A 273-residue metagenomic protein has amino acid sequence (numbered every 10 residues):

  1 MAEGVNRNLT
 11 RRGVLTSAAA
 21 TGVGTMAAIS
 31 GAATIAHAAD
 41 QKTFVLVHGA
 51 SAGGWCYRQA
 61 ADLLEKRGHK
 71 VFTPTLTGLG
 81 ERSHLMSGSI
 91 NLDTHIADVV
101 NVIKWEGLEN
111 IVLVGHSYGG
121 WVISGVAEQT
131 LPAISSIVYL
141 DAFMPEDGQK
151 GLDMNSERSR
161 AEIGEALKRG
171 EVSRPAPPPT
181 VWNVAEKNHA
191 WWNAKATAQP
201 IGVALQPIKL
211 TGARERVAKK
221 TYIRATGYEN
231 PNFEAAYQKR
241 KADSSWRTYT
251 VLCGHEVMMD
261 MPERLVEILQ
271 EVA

Functional and structural regions predicted by a protein language model:
M1-L9, A20-V23, A27: N-terminal secretory signal peptides
I29-V47, G54, D62, K66: C-terminal segment of N-terminal export signals and the immediately downstream linker at the start of the mature
G49-A52, S117: Active-site glycine-rich loops that stabilize anionic/oxyanionic intermediates across multiple enzyme folds
E65-S83: Conserved alpha/beta-hydrolase
G78-I111, E128-Q129, N155-S156: Active-site loop/oxyanion-hole signature of alpha/beta-hydrolase fold enzymes
V114-E146: Conserved hydrolase catalytic core segment
Y139-E171, N232: Flexible "cap/lid" loop of the alpha/beta hydrolase fold
G227-L252, M259: Conserved loop-alpha-helix segment in the C-terminal half of the alpha/beta-hydrolase fold that carries the catalytic
